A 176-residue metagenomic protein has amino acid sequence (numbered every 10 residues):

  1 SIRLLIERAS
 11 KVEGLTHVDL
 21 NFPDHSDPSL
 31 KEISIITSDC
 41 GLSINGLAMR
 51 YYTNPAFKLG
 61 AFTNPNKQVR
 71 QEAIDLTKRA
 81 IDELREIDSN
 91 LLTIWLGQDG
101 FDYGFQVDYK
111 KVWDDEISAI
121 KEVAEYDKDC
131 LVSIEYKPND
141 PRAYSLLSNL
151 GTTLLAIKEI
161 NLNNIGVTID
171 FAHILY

Functional and structural regions predicted by a protein language model:
S1-E86, L162: N-terminal pre-domain/capping segments
S10-E13, V18-D19, L91-G100, D170: Short, charged N-terminal helix-start/capping segments
T16-F22, L155-Y176: Extended hydrophobic secondary-structure segments
D19-E32, G100-D102, D140-L146, H173-Y176: Acidic-and-aromatic substrate-binding clefts and catalytic sites of carbohydrate-active enzymes
L20-D24, G46-Y51, I94-L96, I134-P138 (+1 more regions): A cross-domain feature marking catalytic cores of carbohydrate-active enzymes and several ubiquitous metabolic/repair
D39, A56-N164: Active-site acidic/histidine proton-transfer and metal-coordination neighborhood in alpha/beta enzyme cores
